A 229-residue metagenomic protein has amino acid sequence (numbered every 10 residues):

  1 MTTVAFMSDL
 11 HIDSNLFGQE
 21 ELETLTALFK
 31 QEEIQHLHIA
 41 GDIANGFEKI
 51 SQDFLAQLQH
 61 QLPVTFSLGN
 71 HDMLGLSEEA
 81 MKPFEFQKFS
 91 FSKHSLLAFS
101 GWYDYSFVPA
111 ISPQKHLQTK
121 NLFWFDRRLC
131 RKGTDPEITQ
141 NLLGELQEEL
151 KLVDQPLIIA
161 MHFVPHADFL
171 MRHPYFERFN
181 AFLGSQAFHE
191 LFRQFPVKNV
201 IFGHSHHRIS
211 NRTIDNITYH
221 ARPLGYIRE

Functional and structural regions predicted by a protein language model:
M1-A5, K88-A98, P156, T213-Y219: Beta-strand-turn-beta hairpins that frame and shape the catalytic cleft of phosphate-ester-processing enzymes
M1-Q61, M73, F125-L129: N-terminal active-site segment of His-dependent metallophosphoesterases
F6-S8, L37-D42, T65-N70, F84-Q87 (+4 more regions): Active-site neighborhood of phospho(di)ester-bond hydrolases with catalytic His/Asp-centered motifs
H11-I12, D72-M73, G101-D104, F163-A167 (+2 more regions): Short, solvent-exposed loop/turn segments at secondary-structure junctions
L16-Q19, A40-Q59, L68-F86, F91 (+3 more regions): Metal-dependent catalytic neighborhoods of phosphoester/phosphodiester hydrolases
T24-K30, E79-K93, L97, L142-Q155: Short amphipathic alpha-helices and their capping/turn segments at secondary-structure boundaries
A56-Q59, P63-F66, S92-S95, A167-E229: Conserved beta-sheet core of the metallophosphoesterase superfamily
L97-I158, F163-R178: Active-site-proximal loop/helix segment associated with metal-binding centers of metalloenzymes
